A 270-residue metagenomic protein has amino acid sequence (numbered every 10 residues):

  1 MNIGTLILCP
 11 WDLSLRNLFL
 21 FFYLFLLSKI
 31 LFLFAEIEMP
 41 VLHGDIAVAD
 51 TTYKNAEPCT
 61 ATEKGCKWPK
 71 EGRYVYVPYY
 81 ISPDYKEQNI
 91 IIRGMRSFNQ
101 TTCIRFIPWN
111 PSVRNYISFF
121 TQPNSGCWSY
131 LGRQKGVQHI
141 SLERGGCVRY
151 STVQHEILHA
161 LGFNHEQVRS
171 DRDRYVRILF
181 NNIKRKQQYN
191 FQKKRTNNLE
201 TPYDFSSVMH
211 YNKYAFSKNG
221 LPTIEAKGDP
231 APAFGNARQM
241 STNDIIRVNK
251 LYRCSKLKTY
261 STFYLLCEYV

Functional and structural regions predicted by a protein language model:
M1-N17, L26-V270: Zinc-dependent metalloendopeptidases
